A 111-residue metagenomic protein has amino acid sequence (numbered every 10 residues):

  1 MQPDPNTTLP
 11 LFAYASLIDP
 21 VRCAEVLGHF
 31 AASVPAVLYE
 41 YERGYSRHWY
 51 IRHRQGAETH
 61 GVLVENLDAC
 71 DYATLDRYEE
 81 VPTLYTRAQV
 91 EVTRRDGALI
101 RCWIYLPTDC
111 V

Functional and structural regions predicted by a protein language model:
M1-V111: Glycine-aromatic micro-motifs
